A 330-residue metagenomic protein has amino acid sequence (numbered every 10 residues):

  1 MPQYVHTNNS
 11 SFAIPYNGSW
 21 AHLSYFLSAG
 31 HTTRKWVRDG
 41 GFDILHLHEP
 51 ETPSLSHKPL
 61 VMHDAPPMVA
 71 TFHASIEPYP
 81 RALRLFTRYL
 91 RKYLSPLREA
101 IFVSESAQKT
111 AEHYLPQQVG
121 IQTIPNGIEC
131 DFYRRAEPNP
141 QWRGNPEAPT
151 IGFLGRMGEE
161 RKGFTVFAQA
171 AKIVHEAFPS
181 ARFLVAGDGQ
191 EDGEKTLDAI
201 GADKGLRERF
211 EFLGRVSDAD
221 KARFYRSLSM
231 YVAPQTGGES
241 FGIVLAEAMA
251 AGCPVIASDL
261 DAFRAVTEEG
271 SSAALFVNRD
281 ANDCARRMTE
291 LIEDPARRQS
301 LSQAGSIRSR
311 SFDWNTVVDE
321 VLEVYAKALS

Functional and structural regions predicted by a protein language model:
L83-A100, H113-Y114: Membrane-proximal helix-turn-helix segments that form the acceptor-binding/catalytic region of lipid-linked
S106, G127: Carbohydrate-associated surface elements
G158-I173, N282: A conserved mid-protein helix/loop that constitutes part of the nucleotide-sugar donor-binding site
K195-V216: Nucleotide-activated donor-binding/catalytic signature segment of Leloir-type glycosyltransferases, i.e., the conserved
R215-V216, R223-L228, I243: Short alpha-helical donor nucleotide-sugar binding micro-motif in glycosyltransferases
M230, P254-A257: Short hydrophobic beta-strand element within catalytic cores of glycosyltransferases and related nucleotide-activated
E269, A273-A281, E290-A296: Conserved acidic donor-binding segment of nucleotide-sugar-dependent glycosyltransferases
D283, R297-S311: A short, well-ordered alpha-helix in the C-terminal region of glycosyltransferases
